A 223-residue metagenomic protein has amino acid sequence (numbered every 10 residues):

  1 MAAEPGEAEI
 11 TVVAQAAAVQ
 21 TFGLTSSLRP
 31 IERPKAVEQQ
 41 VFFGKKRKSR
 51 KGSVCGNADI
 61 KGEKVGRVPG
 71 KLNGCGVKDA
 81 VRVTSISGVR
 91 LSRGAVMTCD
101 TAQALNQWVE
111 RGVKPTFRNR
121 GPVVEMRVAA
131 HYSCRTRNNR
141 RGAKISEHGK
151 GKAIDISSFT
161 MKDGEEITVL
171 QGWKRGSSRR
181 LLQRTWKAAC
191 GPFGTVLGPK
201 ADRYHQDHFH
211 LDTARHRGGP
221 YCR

Functional and structural regions predicted by a protein language model:
M1-D59, R67-V68: Proline-rich, low-complexity linker regions of envelope-associated factors in Gram-negative bacteria
Q15, Q20, Q39-Q40, Q103 (+4 more regions): Residue-identity detector for glutamine
Q39-F42, G94-A104, A143, V169-G176: Second-shell loop/turn segments in exported
K46-R127: Active-site acidic/histidine clusters and adjacent loop/turn architecture that either coordinate catalytic ions
I60-E63, A104-Q107, Y132-N138, E147 (+2 more regions): A short linear-motif detector with a strong N-terminal bias
G70-L72, K78-V81, R118, I145-R223: Catalytic cores and adjacent binding grooves of peptidoglycan-active enzymes
G88, A130-H131, D202, H216: Residues that form or immediately flank small-molecule/cofactor binding pockets and catalytic motifs
R118-G151: Active-site-adjacent substructure of cysteine-protease-like catalytic cores
